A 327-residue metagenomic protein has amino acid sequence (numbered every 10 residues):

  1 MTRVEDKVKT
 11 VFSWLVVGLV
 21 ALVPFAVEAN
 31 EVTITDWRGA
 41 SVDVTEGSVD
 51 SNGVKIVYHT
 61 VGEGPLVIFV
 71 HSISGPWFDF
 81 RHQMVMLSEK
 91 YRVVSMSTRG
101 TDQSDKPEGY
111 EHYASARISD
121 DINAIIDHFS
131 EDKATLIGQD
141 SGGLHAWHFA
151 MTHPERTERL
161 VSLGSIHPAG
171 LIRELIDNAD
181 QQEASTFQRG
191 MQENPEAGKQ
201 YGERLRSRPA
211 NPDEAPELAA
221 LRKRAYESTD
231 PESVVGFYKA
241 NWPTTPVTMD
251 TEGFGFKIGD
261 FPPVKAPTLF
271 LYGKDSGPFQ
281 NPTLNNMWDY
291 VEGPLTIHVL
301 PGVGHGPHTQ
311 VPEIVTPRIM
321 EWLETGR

Functional and structural regions predicted by a protein language model:
M1-V8: N-terminal secretory signal peptides that target proteins for export/translocation
K9-F12, V23-V67, E89-Y91, D132 (+3 more regions): Alpha/beta-hydrolase fold catalytic core
V32-D36, V42, V94, T101-K133 (+2 more regions): Flexible "cap/lid" subdomain of the alpha/beta-hydrolase fold that forms the substrate-access gate
V54-D105: Conserved HGGG/HGGXW glycine-rich cap/lid loop of the alpha/beta-hydrolase fold
E63, K274-S276, G302-G304: Acidic beta-to-alpha connecting loop that harbors the catalytic carboxylate
R81, W147-M151, T316: Short, hydrophobic alpha-helix immediately C-terminal to the catalytic nucleophile
I122, V315, I319, L323: Hydrophobic "lid"/C-terminal helical patch of Rossmann-like NAD(P)-dependent dehydrogenase/epimerase domains
V303-P312: Catalytic histidine-centered segment of alpha/beta-hydrolase-like enzymes
